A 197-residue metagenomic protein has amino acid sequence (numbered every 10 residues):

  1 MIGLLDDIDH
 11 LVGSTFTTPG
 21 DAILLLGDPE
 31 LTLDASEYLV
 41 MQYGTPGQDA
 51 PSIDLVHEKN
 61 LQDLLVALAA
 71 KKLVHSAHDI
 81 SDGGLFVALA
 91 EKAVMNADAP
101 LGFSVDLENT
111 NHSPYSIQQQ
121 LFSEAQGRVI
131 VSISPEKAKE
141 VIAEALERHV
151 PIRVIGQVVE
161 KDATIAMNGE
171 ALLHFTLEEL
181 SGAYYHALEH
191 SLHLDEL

Functional and structural regions predicted by a protein language model:
M1-D34, V154-Q157: Glycine-rich anion-binding loops of enzyme active sites
H10-T17, L33, D49-V56, A77 (+1 more regions): Alpha-helix capping and helix-loop boundary segments enriched in small/acidic/polar residues
S14-F16, L39-V40, E91-K92, A145: Short, glycine/charged-enriched secondary-structure capping and boundary segments
D34-A35, V141: Short glycine-/acidic-enriched loop or helix-start segments at secondary-structure transitions that form or flank
S36-S52: Gly-rich Lys/Arg/Thr-decorated short loops/hinges at beta-loop-alpha junctions or inter-strand turns that position
G47-D49, Q62, K71-L197: Glycine-/charge-enriched secondary-structure boundary and capping motifs
S52-A67: Structured alpha-helical segments in the cores of large, soluble enzyme domains
